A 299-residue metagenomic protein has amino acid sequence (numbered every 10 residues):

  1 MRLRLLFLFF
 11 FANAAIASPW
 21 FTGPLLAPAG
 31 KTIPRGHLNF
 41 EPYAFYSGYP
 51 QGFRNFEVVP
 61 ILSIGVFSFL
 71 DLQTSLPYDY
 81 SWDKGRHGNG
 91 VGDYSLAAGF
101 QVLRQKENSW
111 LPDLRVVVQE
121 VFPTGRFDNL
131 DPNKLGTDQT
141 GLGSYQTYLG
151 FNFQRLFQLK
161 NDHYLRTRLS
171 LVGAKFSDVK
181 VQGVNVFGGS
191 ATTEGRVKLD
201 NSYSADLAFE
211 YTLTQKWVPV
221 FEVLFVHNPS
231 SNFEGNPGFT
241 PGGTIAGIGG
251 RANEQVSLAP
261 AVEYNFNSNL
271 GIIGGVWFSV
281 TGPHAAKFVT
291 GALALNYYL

Functional and structural regions predicted by a protein language model:
P28-G36, F69, R104-D113, Q158-L165 (+3 more regions): Short loop/turn motifs that connect adjacent beta-strands in outer-membrane beta-barrel proteins
L38-P42, L72-T74, L96, P112-V118 (+6 more regions): Transmembrane beta-strands of outer-membrane beta-barrel proteins
F40, A44, P60-V66, L96-F100 (+7 more regions): Residues on the lipid-exposed face of transmembrane beta-strands in outer-membrane beta-barrel proteins
A44-G48, L76-W82, V102, E120-R126 (+5 more regions): Transmembrane beta-strands of outer-membrane beta-barrel pores
S47-G48, S81-R86, K134-T140, S190-R196 (+2 more regions): Extracellular loop and loop/strand-boundary signature of outer-membrane beta-barrel proteins
Q51-E57, D83-N89, R126-K134, D178-G188 (+2 more regions): Outer-membrane beta-barrel translocator domains and adjoining extracellular loop/strand segments of Gram-negative
R54-V58, N89-Y94, P112, G141-L149 (+3 more regions): Residues that define the transmembrane beta-barrel architecture of outer-membrane proteins
T192-L299: Outer membrane beta-barrel transmembrane domains
